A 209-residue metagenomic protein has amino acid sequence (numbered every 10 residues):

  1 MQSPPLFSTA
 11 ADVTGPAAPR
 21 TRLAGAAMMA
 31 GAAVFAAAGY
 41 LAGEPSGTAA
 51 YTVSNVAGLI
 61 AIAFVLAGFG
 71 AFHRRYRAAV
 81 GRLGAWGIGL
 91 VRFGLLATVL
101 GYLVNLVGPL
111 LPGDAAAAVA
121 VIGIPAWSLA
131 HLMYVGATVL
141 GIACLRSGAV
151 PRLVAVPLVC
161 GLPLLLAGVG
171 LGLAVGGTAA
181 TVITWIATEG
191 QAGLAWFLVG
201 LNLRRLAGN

Functional and structural regions predicted by a protein language model:
Q2-N209: Hydrophobic, aromatic-enriched alpha-helical segments typical of multi-pass transmembrane helices
